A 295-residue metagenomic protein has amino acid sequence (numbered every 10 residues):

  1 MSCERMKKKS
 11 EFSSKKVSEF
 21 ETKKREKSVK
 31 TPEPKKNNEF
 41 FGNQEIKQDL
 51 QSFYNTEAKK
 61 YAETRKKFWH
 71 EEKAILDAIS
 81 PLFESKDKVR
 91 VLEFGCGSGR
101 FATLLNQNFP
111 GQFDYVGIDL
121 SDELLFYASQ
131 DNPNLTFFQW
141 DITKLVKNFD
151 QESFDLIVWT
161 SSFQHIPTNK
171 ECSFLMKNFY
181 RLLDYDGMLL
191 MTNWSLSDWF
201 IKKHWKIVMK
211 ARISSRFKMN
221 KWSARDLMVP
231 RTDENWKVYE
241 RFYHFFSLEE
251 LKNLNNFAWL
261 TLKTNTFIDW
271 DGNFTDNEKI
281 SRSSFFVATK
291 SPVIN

Functional and structural regions predicted by a protein language model:
R5, K24, K30-S85: Conserved class I S-adenosyl-L-methionine
L92, S98-L145: Class I SAM-dependent methyltransferase SAM/SAH-binding core
V158: A conserved beta-strand element that flanks and buttresses the S-adenosyl-L-methionine
S161-H165: Short catalytic micro-motifs in class I SAM-dependent methyltransferases
S173-Y185: A short glycine-rich, Lys/Arg-flanked "PGG" loop and its adjoining helix->strand segment in the class I
T192-L254: SAM-dependent methyltransferase
T261-G272: Conserved S-adenosyl-L-methionine
F274-N295: Core SAM-dependent methyltransferase catalytic element
